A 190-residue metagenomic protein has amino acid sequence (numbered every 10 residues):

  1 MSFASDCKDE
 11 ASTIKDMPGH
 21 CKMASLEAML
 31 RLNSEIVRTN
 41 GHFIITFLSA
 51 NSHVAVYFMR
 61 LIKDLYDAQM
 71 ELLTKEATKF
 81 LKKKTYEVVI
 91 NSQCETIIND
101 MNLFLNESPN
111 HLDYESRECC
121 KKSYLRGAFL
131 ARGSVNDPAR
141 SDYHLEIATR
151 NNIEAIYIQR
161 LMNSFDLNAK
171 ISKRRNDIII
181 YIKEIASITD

Functional and structural regions predicted by a protein language model:
M1-I97, D113: N-terminal low-complexity or simple alpha-helical regulatory segments that function as activation/interaction modules
A55-V56, R60-D190: DNA-contacting interfaces and partner/effector-binding or oligomerization modules in DNA-centric proteins
